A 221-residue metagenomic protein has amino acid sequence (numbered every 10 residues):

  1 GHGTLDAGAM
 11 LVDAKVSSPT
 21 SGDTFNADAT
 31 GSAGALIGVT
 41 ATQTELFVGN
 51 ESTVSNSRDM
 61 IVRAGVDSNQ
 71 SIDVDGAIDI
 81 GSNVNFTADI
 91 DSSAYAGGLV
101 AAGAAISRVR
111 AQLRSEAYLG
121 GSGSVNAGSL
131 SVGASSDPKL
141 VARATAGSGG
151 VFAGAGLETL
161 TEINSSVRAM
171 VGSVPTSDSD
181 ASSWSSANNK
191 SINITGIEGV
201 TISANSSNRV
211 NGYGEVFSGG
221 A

Functional and structural regions predicted by a protein language model:
G1-A221: Low-complexity, glycine- and small/polar-enriched segments
